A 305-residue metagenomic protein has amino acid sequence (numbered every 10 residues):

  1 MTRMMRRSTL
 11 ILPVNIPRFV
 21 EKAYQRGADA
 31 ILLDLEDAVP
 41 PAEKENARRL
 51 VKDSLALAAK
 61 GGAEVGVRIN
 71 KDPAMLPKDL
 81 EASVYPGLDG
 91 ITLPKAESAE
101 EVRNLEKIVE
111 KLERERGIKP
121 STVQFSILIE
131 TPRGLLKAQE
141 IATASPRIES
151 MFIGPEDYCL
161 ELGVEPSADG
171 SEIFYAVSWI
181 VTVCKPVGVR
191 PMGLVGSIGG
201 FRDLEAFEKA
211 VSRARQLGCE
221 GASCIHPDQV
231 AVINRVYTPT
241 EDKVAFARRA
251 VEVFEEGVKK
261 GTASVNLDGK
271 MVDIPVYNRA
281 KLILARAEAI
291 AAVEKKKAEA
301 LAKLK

Functional and structural regions predicted by a protein language model:
M1-K305: Expand to "…catalyze enediolate/carbanion chemistry for C-C bond making/breaking, isomerization, decarboxylation
